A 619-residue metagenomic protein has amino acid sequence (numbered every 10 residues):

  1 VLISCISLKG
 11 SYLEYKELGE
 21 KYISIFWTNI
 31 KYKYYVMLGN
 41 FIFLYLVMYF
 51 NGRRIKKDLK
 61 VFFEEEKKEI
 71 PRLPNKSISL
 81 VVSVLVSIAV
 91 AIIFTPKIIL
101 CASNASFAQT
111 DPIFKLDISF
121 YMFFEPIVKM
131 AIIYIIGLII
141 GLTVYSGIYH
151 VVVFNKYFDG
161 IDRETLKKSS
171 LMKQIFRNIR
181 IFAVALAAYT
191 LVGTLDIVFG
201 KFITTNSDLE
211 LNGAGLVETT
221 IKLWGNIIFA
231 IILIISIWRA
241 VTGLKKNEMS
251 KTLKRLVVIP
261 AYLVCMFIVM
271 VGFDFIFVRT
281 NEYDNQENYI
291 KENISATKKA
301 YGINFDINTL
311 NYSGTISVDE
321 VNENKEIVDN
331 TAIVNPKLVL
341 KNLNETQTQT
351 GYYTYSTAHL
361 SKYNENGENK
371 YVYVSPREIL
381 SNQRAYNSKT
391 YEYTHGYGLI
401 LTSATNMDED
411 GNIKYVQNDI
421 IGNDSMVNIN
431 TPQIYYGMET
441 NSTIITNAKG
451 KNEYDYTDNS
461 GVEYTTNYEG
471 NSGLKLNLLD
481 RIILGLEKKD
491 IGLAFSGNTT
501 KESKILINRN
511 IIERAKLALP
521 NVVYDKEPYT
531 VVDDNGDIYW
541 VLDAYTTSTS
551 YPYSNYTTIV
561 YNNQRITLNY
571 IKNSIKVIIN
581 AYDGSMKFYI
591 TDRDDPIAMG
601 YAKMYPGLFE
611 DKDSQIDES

Functional and structural regions predicted by a protein language model:
L2-S619: Soluble extracytoplasmic regions of secretory-pathway and membrane proteins
